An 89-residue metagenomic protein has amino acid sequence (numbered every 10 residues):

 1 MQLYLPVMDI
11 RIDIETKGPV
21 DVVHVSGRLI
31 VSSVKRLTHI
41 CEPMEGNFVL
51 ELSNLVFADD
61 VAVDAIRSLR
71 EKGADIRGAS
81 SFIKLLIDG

Functional and structural regions predicted by a protein language model:
Q2-L37: STAS-typified acidic loop motif
V25-G89: Amphipathic alpha-helical interaction surfaces in cytosolic regulatory modules
